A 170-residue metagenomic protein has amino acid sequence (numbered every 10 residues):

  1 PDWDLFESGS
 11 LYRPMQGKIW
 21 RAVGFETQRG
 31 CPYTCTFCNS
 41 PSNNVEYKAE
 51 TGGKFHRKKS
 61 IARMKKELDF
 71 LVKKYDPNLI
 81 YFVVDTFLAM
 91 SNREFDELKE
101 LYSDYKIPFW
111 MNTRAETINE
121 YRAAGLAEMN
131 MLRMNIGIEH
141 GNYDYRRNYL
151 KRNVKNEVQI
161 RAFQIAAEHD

Functional and structural regions predicted by a protein language model:
D2-H169: Radical SAM [4Fe-4S] cluster-binding motif and immediate context
